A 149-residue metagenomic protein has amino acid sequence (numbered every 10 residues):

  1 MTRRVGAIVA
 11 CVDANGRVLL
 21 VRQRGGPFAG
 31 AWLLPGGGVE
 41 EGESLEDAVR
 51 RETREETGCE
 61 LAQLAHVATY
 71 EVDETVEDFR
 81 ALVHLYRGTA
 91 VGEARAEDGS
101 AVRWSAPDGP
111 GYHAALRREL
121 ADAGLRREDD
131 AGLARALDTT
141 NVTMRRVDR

Functional and structural regions predicted by a protein language model:
M1-V18, T69, R87: Conserved N-terminal beta-strand and adjoining loop/helix that marks the start of the Nudix/MutT-like hydrolase domain
T2-R4, L34, A65, F79-V83: Short connector loops at helix/strand junctions that flank enzyme active sites, especially segments positioning acidic
D13-G16, R24, T89-E93, P107-D108: Short loop segments at secondary-structure junctions
R17-E55: Conserved Nudix-box catalytic region and its N-terminal flanking loop in Nudix hydrolases and closely related
V18, P27, D73, G92-A94 (+1 more regions): Flexible, glycine-rich phosphate/dinucleotide-binding loops and adjacent beta-alpha linkers at cofactor/substrate
A31, R95-R149: Nudix hydrolase/Nudix homology domain
C59-A68: A short coil-to-beta-strand element that immediately follows conserved catalytic motifs
Y70-A94: Active-site-adjacent beta-strand/loop module that shapes the phosphate/pyrophosphate-binding cleft
